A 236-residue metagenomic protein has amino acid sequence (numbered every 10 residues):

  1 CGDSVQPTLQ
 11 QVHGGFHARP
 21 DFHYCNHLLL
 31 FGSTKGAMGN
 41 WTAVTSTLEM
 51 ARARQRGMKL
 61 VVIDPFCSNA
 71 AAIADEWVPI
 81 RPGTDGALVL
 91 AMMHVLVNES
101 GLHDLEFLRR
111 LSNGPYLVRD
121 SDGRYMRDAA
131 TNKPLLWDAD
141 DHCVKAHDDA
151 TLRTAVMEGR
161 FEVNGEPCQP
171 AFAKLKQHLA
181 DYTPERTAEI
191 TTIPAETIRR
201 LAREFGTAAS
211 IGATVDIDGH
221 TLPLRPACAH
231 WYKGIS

Functional and structural regions predicted by a protein language model:
C1-Y24: Anionic-ligand anchoring segments at beta-strand to alpha-helix junctions in alpha/beta enzyme folds, i.e., glycine
N26-M38: Short acidic, glycine-rich surface-loop motifs adjacent to enzyme active sites
L28-L30, L60-V62, P79, C228-H230: Structural recognition of the beta-strand scaffold that forms the well-ordered cores of secreted hydrolase catalytic
T34-A37, C67-N69, I235-S236: Solvent-exposed loop/turn segments at secondary-structure junctions within structured extracellular/periplasmic domains
K35-T47: Glycine/threonine-rich flexible loop motifs
A51-L60: A short helix->loop->beta-strand "cap" motif at the edges of active sites that frequently abuts
G57, F66-T221: Long, well-ordered, tryptophan-enriched scaffold segments
D218, P223-S236: Extended, H/D-rich, highly charged conserved domains that either
